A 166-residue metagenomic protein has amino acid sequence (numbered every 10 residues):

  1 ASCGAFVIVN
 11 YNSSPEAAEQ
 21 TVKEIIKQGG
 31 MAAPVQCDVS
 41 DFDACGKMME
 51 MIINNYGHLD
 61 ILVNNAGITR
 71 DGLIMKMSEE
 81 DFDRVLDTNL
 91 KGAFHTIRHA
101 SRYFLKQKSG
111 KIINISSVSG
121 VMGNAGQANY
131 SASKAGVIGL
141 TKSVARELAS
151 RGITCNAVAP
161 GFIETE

Functional and structural regions predicted by a protein language model:
A5-A18: Conserved glycine-rich Rossmann-like NAD(P)H-binding loop of the short-chain dehydrogenase/reductase
P15-E16, Q36-M48, E79: The beta1-alpha1 cofactor-binding region of Rossmann-like NAD(H)/NADP(H)-dependent oxidoreductases
L73-I74, D81-L86: Substrate-binding pocket helix/loop in short-chain dehydrogenase/reductase
M75, M122-A128, S150-R151: Active-site loop immediately N-terminal to the catalytic Tyr-X3-Lys motif of short-chain dehydrogenase/reductase
I97, S133, T141: Active-site helix of classical SDR
R102, R146-S150: Alpha-helical segment proximal to the catalytic Tyr-Lys
S117: Residue(s) in the substrate-gating loop at a strand-loop-helix junction that position the organic substrate next
